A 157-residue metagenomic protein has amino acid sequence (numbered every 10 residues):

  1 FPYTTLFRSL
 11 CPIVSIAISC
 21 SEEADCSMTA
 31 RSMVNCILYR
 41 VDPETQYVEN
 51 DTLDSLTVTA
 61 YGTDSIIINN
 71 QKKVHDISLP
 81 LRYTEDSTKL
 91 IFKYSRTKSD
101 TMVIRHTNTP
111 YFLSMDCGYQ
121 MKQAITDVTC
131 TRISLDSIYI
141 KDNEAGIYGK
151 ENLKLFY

Functional and structural regions predicted by a protein language model:
F1-L6: Short, small-residue-biased leader/transition segments that mark boundaries at the very start of proteins
S9-I13: Hydrophobic membrane-insertion alpha-helices, especially the h-region of bacterial N-terminal signal peptides
V14, D42, P110: Short loop/turn segments at secondary-structure transitions that flank enzyme active sites
I16-S19: C-terminal motif of bacterial Sec signal peptides marking the signal peptidase cleavage site
S21-I77: Start-of-domain marker
S21-M28, H75-Y157: Extracytoplasmic cysteine-anchoring/structural motifs
